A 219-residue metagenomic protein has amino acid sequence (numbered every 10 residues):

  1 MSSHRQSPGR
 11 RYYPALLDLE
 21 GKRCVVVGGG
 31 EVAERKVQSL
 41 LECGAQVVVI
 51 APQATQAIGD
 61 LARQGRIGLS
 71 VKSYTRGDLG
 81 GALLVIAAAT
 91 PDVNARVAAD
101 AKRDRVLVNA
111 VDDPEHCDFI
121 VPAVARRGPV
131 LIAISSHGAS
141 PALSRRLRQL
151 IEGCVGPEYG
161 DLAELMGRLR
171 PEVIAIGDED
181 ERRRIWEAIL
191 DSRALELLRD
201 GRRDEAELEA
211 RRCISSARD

Functional and structural regions predicted by a protein language model:
M1-A62: Hydrophobic, well-ordered beta-alpha structural blocks that scaffold small-molecule cofactor pockets
E31-V32, D92, G138: Residue-level detector of alpha-helix initiation sites
V47, L69, L107-V108: Hydrophobic beta-strand scaffold residues
A51, L69-S73, D112: Short loop/edge segments at beta-strand edges and connector loops that shape dinucleotide/nucleotide cofactor-binding
A62-G80: Glycine-rich, highly charged phosphate/nucleotide-binding loops
L84-T90, N94-V121: ADP-ribose/adenylate-binding Rossmann-like module
A110-G160: E1/E1-like adenylate-forming module used to activate ubiquitin-like modifiers and sulfur-carrier proteins
G138-D219: An accessory alpha-helical subdomain
